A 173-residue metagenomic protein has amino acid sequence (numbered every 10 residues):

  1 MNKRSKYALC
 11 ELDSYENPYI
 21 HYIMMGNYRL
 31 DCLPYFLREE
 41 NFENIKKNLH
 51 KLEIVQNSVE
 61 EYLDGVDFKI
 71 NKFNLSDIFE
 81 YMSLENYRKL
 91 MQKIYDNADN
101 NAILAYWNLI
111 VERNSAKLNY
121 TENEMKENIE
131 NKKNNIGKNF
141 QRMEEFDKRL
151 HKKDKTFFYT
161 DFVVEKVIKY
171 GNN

Functional and structural regions predicted by a protein language model:
M1-I45, T121, M125-N135, T156 (+1 more regions): Class I S-adenosyl-L-methionine-dependent methyltransferase module
N57-N74: A short acidic, Gly/Pro-enriched loop at the edge of an enzyme's catalytic core that lines a small-molecule cofactor
E61-D64, E80-S83, V111-K117, F157-T160: Flexible loop/turn segments at secondary-structure boundaries
I70-E85: A short SAM/SAH-binding and catalytic strip from SAM-dependent methyltransferases
N74, N100-R113: Conserved beta-strand signature within the Rossmann-like core of class I S-adenosyl-L-methionine
Y87-N100: A short glycine-rich, Lys/Arg-flanked "PGG" loop and its adjoining helix->strand segment in the class I
Q141-N173: Core SAM-dependent methyltransferase catalytic element
